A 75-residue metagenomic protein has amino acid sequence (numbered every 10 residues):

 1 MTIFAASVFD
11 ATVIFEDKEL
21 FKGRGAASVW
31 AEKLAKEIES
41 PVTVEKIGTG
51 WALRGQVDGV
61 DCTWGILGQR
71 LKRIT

Functional and structural regions predicted by a protein language model:
M1-E16, I47-R54, V60, I66-Q69: Short aromatic-glycine-(Arg/Gly/Cys) micro-motifs in beta-strand/loop hairpins
A11, E19-F21, S40-V42, R54-G55: Alpha-helical interaction segments
V13-A26, L34, L67-G68: A short, exposed loop/beta-hairpin motif centered on an aromatic-Gly-Thr core
K22-P41, T75: A short, charged, amphipathic alpha-helix used as a generic interaction element across diverse proteins
A27, A31, V42-V44, L53 (+2 more regions): Hydrophobic beta-strand residues in large extracellular and virion-surface proteins
